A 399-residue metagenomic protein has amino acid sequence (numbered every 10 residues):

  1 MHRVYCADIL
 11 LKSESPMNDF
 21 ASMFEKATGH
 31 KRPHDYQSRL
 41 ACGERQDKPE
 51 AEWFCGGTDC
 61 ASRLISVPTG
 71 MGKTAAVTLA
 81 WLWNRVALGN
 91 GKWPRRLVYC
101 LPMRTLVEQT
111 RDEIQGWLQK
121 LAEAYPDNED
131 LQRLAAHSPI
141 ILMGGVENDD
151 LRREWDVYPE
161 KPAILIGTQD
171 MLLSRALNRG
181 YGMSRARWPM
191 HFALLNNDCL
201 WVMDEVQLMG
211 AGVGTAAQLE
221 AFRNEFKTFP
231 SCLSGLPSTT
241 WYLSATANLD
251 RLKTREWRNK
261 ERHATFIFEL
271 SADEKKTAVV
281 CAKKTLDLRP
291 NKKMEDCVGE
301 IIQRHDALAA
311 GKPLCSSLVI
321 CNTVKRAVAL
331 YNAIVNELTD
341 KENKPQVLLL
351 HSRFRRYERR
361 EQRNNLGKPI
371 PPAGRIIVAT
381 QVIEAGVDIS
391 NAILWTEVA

Functional and structural regions predicted by a protein language model:
M1-A399: N-terminal helicase ATP-binding lobe
